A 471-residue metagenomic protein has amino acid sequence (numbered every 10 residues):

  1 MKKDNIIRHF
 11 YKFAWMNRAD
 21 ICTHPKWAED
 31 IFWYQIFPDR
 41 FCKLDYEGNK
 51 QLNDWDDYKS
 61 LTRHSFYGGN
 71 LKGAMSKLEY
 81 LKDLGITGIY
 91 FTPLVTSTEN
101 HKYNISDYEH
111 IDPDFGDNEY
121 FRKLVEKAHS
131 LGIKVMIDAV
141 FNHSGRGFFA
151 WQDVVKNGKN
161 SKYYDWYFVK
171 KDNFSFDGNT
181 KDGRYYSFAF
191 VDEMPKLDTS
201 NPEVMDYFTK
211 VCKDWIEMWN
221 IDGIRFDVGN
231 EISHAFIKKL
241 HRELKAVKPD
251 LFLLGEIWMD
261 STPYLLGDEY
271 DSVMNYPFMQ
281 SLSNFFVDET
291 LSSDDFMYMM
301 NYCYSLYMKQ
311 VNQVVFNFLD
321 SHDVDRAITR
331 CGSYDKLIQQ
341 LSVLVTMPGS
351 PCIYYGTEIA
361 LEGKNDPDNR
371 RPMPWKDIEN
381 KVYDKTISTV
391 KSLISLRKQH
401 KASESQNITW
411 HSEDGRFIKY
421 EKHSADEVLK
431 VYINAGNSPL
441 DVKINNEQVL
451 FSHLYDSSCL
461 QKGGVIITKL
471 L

Functional and structural regions predicted by a protein language model:
M1-I21: Extended acidic/polar, glycine-enriched regions that form or flank non-catalytic beta-rich accessory modules
A28, L44-Y67, K77, S281 (+4 more regions): Loop/helix patches that line or flank the sugar-binding groove of alpha-linked glycan CAZymes
I31, F37-T87, L94-M218, L240-A246: Substrate-binding/active-site clefts of carbohydrate-active enzymes
F32-Y34, I89-F91, V135-I137, I224 (+4 more regions): Hydrophobic faces of well-ordered beta-strands that scaffold small-molecule active sites in alpha/beta enzyme cores
I86, I221, Y270-D271, G349-S350: A structural motif
V125-I133, H143, F148, V155-G158 (+4 more regions): Active-site-proximal helices and loops of the catalytic beta/alpha 8
H143, E193, Y207-H234, V315-S321: Active-site groove signature of glycoside hydrolases
Y455-L471: C-terminal beta-strand-rich structural cap/linker in extracellular carbohydrate-active enzymes
